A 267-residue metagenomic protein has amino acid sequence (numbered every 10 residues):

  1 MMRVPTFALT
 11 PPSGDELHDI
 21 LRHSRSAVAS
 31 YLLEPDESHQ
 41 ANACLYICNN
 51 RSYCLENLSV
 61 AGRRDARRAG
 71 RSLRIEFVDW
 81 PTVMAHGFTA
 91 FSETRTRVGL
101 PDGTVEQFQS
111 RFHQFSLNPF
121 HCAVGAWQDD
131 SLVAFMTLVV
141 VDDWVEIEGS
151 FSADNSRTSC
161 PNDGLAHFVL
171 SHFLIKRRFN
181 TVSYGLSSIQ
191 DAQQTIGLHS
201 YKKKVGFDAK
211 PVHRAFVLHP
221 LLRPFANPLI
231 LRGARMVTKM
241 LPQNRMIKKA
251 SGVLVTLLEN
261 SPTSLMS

Functional and structural regions predicted by a protein language model:
M1, G14-V28, A41-S52, E93-Q107 (+3 more regions): Short, charge-rich amphipathic segments
M1-A41, Y53-E56, W80-V83, V139-H213: Acyl-donor binding region in acyl/amide transferases
M1-T10, V60-R74, D142-E146, M236-L254: Short N-terminal signal/transit or membrane-insertion segments and the immediately adjacent low-complexity/disordered
T6, T10, T82, T89 (+9 more regions): Residue-identity detector for threonine
D19, R64-R71, A85, T89-T96 (+6 more regions): Charged/polar, solvent-exposed surface patches and flexible loops
Y31-H39, C48-S159, H167, S171-L174: A conserved beta-strand-loop-helix scaffold within acyl/acetyltransferase catalytic domains
E34-L55, V182-S267: Active-site/acyl-donor-binding loops of N-acyltransferases
